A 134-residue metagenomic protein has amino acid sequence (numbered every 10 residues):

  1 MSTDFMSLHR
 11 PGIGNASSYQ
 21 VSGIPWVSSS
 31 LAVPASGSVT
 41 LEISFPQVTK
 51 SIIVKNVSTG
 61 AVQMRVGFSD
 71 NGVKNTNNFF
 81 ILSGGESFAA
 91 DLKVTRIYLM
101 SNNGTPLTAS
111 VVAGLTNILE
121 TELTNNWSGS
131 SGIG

Functional and structural regions predicted by a protein language model:
M1-S36, N103-G134: C-terminal interaction-tip segments
F5, V57, N71-G72, T76-F79 (+2 more regions): Short linear motifs in intrinsically disordered/low-complexity regions
G14-V21, I53, S58-N77: A low-complexity, Ser/Thr/Gly/Pro-enriched, surface-exposed linker/loop concept that marks segments flanking
V33-T40, V62-Y98: A cross-kingdom feature marking solvent-exposed beta-strand/loop segments within repeated, beta-rich binding/scaffold
S44: Short, glycine/acidic-rich beta->alpha junctions
Q47, I53-G60, L99-N103: Asparagine-centered strand-capping/turn motif at beta-strand->loop junctions
